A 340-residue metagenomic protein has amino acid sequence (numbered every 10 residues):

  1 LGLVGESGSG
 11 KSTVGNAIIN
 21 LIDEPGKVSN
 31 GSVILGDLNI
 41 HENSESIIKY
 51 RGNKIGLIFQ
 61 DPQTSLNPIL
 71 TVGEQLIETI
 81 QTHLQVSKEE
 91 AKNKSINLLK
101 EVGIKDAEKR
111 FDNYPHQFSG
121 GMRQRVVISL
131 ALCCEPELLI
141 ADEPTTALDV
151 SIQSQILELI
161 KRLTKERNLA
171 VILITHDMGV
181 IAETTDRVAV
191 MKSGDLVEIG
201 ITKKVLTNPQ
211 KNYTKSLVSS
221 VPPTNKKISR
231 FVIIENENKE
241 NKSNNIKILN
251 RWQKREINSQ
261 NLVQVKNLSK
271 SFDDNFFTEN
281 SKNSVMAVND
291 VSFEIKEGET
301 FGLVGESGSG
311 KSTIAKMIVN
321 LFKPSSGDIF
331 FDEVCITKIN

Functional and structural regions predicted by a protein language model:
V4-G5, V304-G305: The feature captures the beta-strand-to-loop junction immediately N-terminal to the Walker
I19, D23, V319: Helix-to-loop junction immediately C-terminal to a conserved catalytic motif
K27-N39, G327-C335: Conserved ABC transporter NBD signature motif
N39-G56, T82, K204-P209, E279-K282 (+1 more regions): ABC ATPase NBD coupling module
K105-E108, T202-Q264, D273-E279: Short catalytic/signature loops enriched in Gly
C133-E137: A short, proline-enriched helix->beta-strand linker immediately N-terminal to the Walker B motif in ABC-type P-loop
